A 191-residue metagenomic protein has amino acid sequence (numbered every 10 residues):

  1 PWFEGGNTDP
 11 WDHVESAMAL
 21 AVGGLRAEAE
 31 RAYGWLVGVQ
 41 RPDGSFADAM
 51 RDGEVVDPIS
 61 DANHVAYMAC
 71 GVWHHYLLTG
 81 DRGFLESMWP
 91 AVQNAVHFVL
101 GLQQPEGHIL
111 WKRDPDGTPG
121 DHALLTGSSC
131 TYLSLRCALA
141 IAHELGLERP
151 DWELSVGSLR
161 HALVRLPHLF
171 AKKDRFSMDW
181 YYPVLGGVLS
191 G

Functional and structural regions predicted by a protein language model:
W2-F3, D48-V55, W111-T118: Short linear capping/connector segments at secondary-structure termini
E4, A17, V56, P119 (+2 more regions): Conserved short-loop catalytic and cofactor-binding motifs
G6-D9, S87-S134, E144-G191: Extended ligand-binding clefts on enzyme/binding-domain cores
G6-Q104, S128: Aromatic-rich carbohydrate-recognition surfaces in CAZymes
A19-V22, L78, I141-E144, G186-S190: Alpha-helix C-terminal capping/termination sites
A69, H75-Y76, Y132, A138-L139 (+2 more regions): Heptad-repeat amphipathic alpha-helical coiled-coil interaction surface used for oligomerization/assembly
